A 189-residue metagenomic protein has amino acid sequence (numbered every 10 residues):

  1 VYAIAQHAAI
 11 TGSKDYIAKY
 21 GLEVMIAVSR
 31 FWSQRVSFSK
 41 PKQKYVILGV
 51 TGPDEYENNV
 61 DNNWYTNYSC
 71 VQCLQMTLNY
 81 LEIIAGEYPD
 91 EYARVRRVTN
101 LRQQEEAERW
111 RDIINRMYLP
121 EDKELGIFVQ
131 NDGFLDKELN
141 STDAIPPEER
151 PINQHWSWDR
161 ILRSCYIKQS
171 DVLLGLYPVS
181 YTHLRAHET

Functional and structural regions predicted by a protein language model:
V1-K19, R30-D112: The feature captures the catalytic groove of carbohydrate-active enzymes
K19, D61, D159-Y166: Short, solvent-exposed segments of well-ordered alpha helices
M25: Conserved functional hotspot residues or short segments at active or partner-binding sites across diverse domains
I47-D54, P151-H155, D171: Short acidic (Asp/Glu) and glycine-rich catalytic loops that position anionic groups and cofactors
W64-Y68, Y166-Y181: An alpha-helical repeat/solenoid feature that recognizes helix-turn-helix modules
L101-R163: Long, low-complexity segments enriched in small/aliphatic residues
T182-T189: Conserved small/polar residues in nucleotide/adenosyl-binding loops
